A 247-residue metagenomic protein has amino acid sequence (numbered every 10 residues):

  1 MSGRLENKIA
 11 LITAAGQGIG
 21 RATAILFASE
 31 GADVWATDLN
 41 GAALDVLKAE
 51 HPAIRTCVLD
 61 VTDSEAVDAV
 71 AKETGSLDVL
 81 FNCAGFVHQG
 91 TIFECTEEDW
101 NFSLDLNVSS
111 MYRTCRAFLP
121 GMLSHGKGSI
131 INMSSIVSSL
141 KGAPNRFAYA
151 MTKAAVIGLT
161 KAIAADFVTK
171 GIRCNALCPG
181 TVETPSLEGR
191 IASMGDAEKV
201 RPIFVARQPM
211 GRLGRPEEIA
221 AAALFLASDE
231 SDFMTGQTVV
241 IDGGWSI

Functional and structural regions predicted by a protein language model:
T91-I92, D99-L104, F204: Substrate-binding pocket helix/loop in short-chain dehydrogenase/reductase
Y112, R212-I241, S246: C-terminal substrate-recognition "lid" of short-chain dehydrogenase/reductases
C115, T152, T160: Active-site helix of classical SDR
P120, A165-T169, D232: Alpha-helical segment proximal to the catalytic Tyr-Lys
S135: Residue(s) in the substrate-gating loop at a strand-loop-helix junction that position the organic substrate next
L140-K141, A162-I172: Active-site-adjacent segment of SDR/Rossmann-fold oxidoreductases
P179-G189: Short, flexible catalytic-loop segment of classical short-chain dehydrogenase/reductase
